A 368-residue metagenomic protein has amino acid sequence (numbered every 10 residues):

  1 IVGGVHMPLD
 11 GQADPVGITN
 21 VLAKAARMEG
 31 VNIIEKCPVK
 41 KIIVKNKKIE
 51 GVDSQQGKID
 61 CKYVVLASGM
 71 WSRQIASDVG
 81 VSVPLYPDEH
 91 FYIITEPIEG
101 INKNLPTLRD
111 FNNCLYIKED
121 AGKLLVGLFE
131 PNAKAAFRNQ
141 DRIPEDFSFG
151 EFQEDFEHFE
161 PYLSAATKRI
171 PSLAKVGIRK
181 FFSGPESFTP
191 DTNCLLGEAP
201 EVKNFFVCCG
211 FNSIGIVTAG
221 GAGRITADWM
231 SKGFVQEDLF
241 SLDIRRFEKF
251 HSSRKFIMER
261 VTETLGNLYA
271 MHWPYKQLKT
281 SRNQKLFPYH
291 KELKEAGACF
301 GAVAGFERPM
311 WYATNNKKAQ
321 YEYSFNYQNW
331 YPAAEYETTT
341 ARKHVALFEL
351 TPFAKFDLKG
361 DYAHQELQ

Functional and structural regions predicted by a protein language model:
I1, I43-E50, S187-T192, V202: A short, glycine/Asx- and small/polar-enriched loop/turn that sits immediately N-terminal to a beta-strand
I1, S82-L85, K175, G233-D238 (+1 more regions): A short alpha-helix-loop-beta-strand transition element characteristic of N-terminal alpha/beta dinucleotide-binding
V5-Y63, A67, G220: Helical element adjacent to the flavin cofactor pocket in flavoenzyme catalytic cores
L22, S72, A222-M230, L367: Buried hydrophobic packing segments
K41-Q153, P161-S172, S252-Q277, S281-L286: Flavin-dependent oxidoreductases
N112, A121, G150-K285: C-terminal catalytic lobe of FAD-dependent flavoproteins
E237, I244-Q368: Glycine/proline-enriched, intrinsically flexible loops and inter-domain linkers
